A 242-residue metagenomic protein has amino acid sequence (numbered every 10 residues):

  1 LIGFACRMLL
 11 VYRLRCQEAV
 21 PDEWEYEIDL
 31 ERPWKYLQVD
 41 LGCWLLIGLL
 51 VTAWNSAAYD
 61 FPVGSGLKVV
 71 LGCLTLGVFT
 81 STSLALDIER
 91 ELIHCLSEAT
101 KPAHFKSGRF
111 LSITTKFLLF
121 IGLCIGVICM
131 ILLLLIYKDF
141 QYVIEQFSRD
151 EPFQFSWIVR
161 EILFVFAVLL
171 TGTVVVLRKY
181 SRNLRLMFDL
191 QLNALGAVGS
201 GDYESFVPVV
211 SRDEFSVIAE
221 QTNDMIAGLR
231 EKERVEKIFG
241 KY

Functional and structural regions predicted by a protein language model:
L1-T171: N-terminal sensory and localization modules of signal-transduction and trafficking proteins
P102-A103, M187-D189: Short hydrophobic/aromatic segments of transmembrane alpha-helices and their interfaces
K106, Q191-L192: Short hydrophobic "helix-edge" motifs at membrane interfaces and signal-peptide entry regions
S107-T114, E204-F215: HAMP-domain connector/hinge
T114-L119, E231-Y242: Conserved HAMP-HisKA connector
G172-K179: Alpha-helical transmembrane segments of multi-pass membrane proteins
K179-L186, N193, A197, V210 (+1 more regions): Amphipathic coiled-coil signaling helices used for dimeric signal transmission
A194, V198-E204, Y242: Flexible, glycine-biased helix-capping/connector loops in cytosolic signal-transduction modules
